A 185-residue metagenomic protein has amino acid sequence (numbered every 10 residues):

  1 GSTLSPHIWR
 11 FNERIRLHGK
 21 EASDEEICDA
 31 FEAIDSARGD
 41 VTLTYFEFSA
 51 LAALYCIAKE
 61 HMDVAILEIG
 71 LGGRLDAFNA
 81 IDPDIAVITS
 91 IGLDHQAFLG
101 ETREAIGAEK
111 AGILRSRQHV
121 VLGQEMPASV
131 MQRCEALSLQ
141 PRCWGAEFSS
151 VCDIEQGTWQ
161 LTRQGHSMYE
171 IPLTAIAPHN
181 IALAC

Functional and structural regions predicted by a protein language model:
G1-S2, A86, P141-C143: Conserved beta-strand scaffold positions in the cores of enzyme catalytic domains, especially in NTP/NDP-utilizing
S2-I81, A97-L99, A105, A128: ATP-dependent carboxylate-amine ligase catalytic core
E21-L43, L93-G107, A111, Q118-C185: Adenine nucleotide phosphate-binding catalytic loops in nucleotide-utilizing enzymes
N79-S90: Inter-motif core of Ras-like GTPase G domains
